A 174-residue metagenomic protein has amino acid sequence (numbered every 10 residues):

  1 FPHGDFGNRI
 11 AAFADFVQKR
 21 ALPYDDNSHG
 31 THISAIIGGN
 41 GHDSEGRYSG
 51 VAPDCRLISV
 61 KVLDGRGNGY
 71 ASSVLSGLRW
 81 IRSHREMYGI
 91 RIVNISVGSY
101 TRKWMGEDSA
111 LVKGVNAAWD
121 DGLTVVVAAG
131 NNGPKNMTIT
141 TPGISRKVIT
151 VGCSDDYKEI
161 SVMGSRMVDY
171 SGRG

Functional and structural regions predicted by a protein language model:
F1-A12, R20-S72, E86-R91, D120 (+1 more regions): Subtilisin-like serine protease catalytic core
P2, A12, H29, G77 (+3 more regions): Cysteine-rich, disulfide-stabilized extracellular repeat modules
D5, D15, T141, D169: Conserved beta-strand positions that form and line the central face of beta-propeller blades
I10, G143-G174: Extracellular S/T/G-rich loop segment that most often corresponds to the catalytic His/Ser-adjacent loop
A14-L22, C153-Y157: Short, acidic/turn-prone active-site loops that include or flank metal/cofactor- and phosphate-binding residues
V17-H29, R166-G174: N-terminal domain-start motif of subtilase-like serine proteases
N40, S44, V62-K147, C153-K158: Substrate-binding/access-modulating region of protease and related hydrolase catalytic domains
